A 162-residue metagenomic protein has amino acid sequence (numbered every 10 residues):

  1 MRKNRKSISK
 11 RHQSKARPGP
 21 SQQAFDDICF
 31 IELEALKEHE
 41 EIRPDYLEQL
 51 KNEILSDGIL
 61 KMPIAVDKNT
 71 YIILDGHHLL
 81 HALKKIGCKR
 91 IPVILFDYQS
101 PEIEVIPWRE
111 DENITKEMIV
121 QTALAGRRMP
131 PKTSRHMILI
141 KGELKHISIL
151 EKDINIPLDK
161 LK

Functional and structural regions predicted by a protein language model:
R2-N69, L74, L80-K162: Short, charged/polar connector segments at secondary-structure boundaries
